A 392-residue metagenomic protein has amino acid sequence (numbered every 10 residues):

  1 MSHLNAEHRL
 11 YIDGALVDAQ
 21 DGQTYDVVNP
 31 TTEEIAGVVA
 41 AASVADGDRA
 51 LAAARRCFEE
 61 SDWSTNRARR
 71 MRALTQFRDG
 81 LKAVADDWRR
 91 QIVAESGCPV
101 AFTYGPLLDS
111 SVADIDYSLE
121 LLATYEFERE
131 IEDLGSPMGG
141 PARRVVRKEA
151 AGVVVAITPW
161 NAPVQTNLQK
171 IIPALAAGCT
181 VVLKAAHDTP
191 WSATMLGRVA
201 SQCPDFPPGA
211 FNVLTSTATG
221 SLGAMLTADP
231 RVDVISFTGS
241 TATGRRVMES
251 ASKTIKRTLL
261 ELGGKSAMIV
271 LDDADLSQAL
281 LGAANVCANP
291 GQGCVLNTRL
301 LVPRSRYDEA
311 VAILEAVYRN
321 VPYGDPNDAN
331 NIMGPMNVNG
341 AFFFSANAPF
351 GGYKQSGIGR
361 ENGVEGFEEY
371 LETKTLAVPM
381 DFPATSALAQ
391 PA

Functional and structural regions predicted by a protein language model:
M1-A142: N-terminal Rossmann-like NAD(P)+-binding subdomain of aldehyde/semialdehyde dehydrogenases
L16, P99, V154, P230 (+8 more regions): Gly/Ser/Thr-rich beta-alpha loop segments that engage phosphate groups in nucleotides
E33, R70, I92, G178 (+5 more regions): Residue-level signal for inorganic ion chemistry
F58, D62, R78-A85, R89-I92 (+15 more regions): Structural signal for hydrophobic packing residues in well-ordered secondary-structure cores of soluble enzyme domains
W63, L74, L168-Q169, T194-M195 (+3 more regions): Short amphipathic alpha-helical segments
D109, D114-T124, V286-G291, N331 (+1 more regions): C-terminal segments
R129-Q278: Rossmann-like NAD(P) dinucleotide-binding subdomain of oxidoreductase/dehydrogenase enzymes
V234, A242-G334, V338, F382-A392: ALDH superfamily catalytic-core signature
